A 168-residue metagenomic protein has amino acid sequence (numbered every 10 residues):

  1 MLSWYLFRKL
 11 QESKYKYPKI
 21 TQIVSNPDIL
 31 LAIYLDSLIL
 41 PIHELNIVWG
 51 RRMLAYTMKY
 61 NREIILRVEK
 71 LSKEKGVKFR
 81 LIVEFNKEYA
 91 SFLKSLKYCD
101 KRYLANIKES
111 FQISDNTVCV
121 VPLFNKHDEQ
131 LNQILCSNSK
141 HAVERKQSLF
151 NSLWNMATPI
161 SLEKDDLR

Functional and structural regions predicted by a protein language model:
M1-I33: N-terminal localization/anchoring segments of enzymes in phospholipid and broader phosphate metabolism
K19, K78, D100-R102: Conserved beta-strand segments of alpha/beta enzyme cores
I20-N26, A55-K59, Y98-C99: Short, flexible loop segments at the rims of nucleotide/cofactor-binding pockets, characterized by
S25, I47-G50, I82-F85, L104-A105 (+2 more regions): Short His-Asn-centered micro-motif
I29, E63, H141, R145-S148: Generic recognition of short, well-ordered alpha-helical interface segments
L30-S95: Primarily the HKD phosphodiesterase
Y98-V143, F150: HKD (HxKxxxxD) catalytic microenvironment of the phospholipase D
S148-R168: Cysteine/selenocysteine-centered motifs that mediate thiol-based redox chemistry or coordinate metal-sulfur cofactors
